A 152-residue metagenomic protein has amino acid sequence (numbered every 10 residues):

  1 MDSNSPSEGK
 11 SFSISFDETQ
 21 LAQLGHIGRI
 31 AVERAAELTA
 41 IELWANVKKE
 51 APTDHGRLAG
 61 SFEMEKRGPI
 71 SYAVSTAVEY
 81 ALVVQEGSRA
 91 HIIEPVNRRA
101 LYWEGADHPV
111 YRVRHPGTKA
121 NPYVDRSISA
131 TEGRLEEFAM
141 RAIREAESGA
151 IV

Functional and structural regions predicted by a protein language model:
M1-A81, P95-V152: Short, Lys/Arg-rich flexible segments
V78-A90: Short, solvent-exposed beta-strand-terminating loops
